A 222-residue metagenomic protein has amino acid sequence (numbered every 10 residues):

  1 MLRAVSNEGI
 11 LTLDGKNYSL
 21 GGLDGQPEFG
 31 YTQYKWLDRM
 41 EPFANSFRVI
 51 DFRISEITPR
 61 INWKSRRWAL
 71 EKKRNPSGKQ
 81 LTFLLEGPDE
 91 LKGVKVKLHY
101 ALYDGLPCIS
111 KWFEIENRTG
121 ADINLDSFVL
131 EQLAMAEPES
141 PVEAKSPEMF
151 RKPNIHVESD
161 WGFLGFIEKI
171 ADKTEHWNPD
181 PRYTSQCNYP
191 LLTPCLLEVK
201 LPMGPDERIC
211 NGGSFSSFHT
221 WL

Functional and structural regions predicted by a protein language model:
M1-N211: Polysaccharide-binding surfaces and accessory modules of carbohydrate-active proteins
